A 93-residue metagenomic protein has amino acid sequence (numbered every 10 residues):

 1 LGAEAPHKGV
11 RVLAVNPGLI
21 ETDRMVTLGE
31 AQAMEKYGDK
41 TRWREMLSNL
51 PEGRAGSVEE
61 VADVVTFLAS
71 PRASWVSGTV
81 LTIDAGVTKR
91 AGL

Functional and structural regions predicted by a protein language model:
L1-A5, V64-V65, A69-R72: Conserved alpha-helical elements of the SDR catalytic core
P6, R11, V76-G78: Short, small/polar-rich loop/turn modules that mediate ligand/substrate recognition or access, typified
H7, I20-N49, R90-L93: A glycine/serine/threonine-rich, flexible loop-to-helix segment that serves as the NAD(P) cofactor-binding "lid"
R11-P17, E21, A69, T82-D84: Conserved SDR Rossmann-fold cofactor-binding beta-strand/turn motif
V15, V61-L68, V76-G78: Hydrophobic packing within well-folded, soluble alpha/beta domains
K36-D39, L50-V61, R72: A conserved structural motif in NAD(P)-dependent oxidoreductases
T66, S77-L93: Short C-terminal tail/terminal secondary-structure segment of NAD(P)H-dependent dehydrogenase/reductase domains
